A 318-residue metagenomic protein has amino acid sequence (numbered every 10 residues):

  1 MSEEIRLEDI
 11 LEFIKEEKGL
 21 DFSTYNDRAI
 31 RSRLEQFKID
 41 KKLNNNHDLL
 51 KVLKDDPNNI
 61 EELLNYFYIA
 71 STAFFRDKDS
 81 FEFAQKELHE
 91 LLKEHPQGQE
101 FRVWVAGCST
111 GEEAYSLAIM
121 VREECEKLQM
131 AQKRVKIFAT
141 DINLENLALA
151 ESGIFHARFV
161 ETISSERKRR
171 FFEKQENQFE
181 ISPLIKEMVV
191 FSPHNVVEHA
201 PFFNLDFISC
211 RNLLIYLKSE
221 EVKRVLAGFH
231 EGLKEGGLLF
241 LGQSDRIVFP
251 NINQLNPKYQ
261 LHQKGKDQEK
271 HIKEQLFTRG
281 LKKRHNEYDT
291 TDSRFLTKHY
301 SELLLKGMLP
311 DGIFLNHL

Functional and structural regions predicted by a protein language model:
M1-F101, D206: A short N-terminal interaction module
G98-L117, K136-F138: Conserved class I S-adenosyl-L-methionine
A106, E126-S209, L213-S219: Extended basic-aromatic, gly/pro-enriched interface segments that bind polyanionic ligands
C108, D289-H317: Sensory modules in modular signal-transduction proteins
E145-L147, E151, F207, Q243-N256: Conserved class I S-adenosyl-L-methionine
F207, I252-H285: Core SAM-dependent methyltransferase catalytic element
K223-E235: A short glycine-rich, Lys/Arg-flanked "PGG" loop and its adjoining helix->strand segment in the class I
E235-Q243: Conserved beta-strand signature within the Rossmann-like core of class I S-adenosyl-L-methionine
